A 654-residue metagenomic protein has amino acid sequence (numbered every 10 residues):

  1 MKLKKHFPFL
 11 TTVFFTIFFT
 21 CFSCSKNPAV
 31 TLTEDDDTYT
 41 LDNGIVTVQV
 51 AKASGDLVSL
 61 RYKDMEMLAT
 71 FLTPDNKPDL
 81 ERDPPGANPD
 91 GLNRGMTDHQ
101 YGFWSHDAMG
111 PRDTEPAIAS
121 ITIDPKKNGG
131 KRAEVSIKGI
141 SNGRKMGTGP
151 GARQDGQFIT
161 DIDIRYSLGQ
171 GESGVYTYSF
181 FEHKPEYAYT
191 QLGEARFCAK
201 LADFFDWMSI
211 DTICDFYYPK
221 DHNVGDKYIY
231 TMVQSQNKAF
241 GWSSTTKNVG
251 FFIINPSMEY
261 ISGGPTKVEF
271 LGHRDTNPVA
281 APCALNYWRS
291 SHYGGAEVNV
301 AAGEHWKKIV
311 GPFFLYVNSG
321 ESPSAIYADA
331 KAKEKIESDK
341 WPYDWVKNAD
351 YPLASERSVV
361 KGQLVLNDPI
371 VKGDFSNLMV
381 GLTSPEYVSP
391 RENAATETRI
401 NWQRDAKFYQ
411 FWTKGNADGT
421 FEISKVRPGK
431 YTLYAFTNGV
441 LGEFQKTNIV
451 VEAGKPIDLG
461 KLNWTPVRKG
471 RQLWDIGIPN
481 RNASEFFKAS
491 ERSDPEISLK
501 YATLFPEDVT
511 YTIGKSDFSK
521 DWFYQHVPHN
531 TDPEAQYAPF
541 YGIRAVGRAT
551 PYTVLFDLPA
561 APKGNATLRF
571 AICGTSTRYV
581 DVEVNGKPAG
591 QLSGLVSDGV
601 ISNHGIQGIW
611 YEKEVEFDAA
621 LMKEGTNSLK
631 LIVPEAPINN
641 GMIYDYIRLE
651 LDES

Functional and structural regions predicted by a protein language model:
K26-N93: Beta-strand-rich N-terminal accessory domains
L92-F181: Extended, loop-rich substrate-binding clefts of extracytoplasmic carbohydrate-active enzymes
F197-K308: A contiguous, surface-exposed recognition patch within enzymatic or periplasmic domains that forms
S358-P369, G419, L462: A short, amphipathic beta-strand motif
V388-T420: Short, acidic Ser/Thr/Gly-rich low-complexity loop/linker segments typical of extracellular and cell-surface proteins
G415-D418, A545-K563, A571-E653: Beta-strand-rich ligand-recognition modules
G419, G429-V440: A short, solvent-exposed beta-strand micro-motif common in secreted/extracellular proteins
N438-K461, T465-V467: Structured interaction patches on ligand/partner-binding surfaces of diverse proteins
